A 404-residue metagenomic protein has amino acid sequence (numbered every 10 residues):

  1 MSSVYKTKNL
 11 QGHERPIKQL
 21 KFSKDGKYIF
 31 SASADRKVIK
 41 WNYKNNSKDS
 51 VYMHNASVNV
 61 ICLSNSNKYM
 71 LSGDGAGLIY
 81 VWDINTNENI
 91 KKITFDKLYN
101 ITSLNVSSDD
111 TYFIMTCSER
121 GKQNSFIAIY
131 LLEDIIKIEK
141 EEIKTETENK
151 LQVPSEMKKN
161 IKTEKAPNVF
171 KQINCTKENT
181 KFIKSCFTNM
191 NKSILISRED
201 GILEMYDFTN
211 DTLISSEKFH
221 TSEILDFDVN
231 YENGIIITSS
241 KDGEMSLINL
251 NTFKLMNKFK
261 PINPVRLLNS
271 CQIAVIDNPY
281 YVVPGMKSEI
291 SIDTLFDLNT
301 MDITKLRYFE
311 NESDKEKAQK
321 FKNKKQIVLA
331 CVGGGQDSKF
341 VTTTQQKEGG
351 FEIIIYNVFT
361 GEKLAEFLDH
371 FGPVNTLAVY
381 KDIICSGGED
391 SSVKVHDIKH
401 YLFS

Functional and structural regions predicted by a protein language model:
M1-E14, N45, K165-F170, T360-G361: A short helix->beta-strand "capping" segment at the edge of beta-propeller domains
L10-I17, Y52-V58, T94-I101, N174-F182 (+6 more regions): WD40/WD-repeat beta-propeller blade N-cap
L20, I61, L104, S185 (+6 more regions): Hydrophobic core register within WD40 beta-propeller blades
K24-D25, N65-S66, S108-D109, N189-M190 (+4 more regions): Residue-level detector of Asp-centered blade-edge/turn motifs that repeat once per structural unit in beta-propeller
I29, M70, F113, I194 (+5 more regions): Hydrophobic beta-strand positions that form the internal "hydrophobic ladder" of WD40/Gbeta-like beta-propeller blades
A32-D35, G73-A76, T116-Q123, S197-D200 (+5 more regions): Conserved strand-to-loop turn within each blade of WD40 beta-propeller repeats
I39, Y80, A128, E204 (+6 more regions): WD40 beta-propeller blade core
Y43-N46, I84-N87, L132-I135, F208-D211 (+4 more regions): Short loop/turn segments that connect beta-strands within beta-propeller blades
